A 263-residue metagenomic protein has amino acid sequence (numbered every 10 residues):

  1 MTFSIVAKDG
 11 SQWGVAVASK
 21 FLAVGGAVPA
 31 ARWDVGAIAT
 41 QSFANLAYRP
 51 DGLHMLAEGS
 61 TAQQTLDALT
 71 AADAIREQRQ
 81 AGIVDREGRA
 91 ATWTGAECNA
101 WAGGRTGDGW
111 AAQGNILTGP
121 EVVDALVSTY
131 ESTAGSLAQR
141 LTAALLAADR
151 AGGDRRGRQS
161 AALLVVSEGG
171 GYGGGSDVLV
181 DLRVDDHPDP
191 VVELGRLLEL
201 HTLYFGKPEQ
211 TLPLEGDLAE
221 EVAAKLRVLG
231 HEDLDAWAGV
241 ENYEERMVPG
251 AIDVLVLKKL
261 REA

Functional and structural regions predicted by a protein language model:
M1-G216: N-terminal nucleophile
P208-P249, K259-A263: A short amphipathic alpha-helical interaction element
A251-D253: Short, surface-exposed glycine/acidic/tryptophan-bearing loops
